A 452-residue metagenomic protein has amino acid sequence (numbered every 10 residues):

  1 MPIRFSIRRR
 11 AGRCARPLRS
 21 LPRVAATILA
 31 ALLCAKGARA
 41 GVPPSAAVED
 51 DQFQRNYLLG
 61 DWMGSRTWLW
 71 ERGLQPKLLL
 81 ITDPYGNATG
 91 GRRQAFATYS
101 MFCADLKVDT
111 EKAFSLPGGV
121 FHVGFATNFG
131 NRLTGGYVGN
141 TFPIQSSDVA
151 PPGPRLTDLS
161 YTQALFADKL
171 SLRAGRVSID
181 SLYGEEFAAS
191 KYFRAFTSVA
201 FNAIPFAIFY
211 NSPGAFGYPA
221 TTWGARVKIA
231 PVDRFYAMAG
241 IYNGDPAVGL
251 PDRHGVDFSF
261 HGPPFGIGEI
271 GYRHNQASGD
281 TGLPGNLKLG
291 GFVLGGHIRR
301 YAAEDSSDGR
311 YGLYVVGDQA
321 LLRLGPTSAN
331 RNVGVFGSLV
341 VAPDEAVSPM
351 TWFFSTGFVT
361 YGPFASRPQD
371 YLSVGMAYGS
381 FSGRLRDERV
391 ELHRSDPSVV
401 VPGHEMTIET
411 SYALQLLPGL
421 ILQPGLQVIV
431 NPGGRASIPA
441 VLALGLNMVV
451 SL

Functional and structural regions predicted by a protein language model:
P2-R8, I28-L29, L33-D83, N87 (+2 more regions): N-terminal periplasmic/intermembrane-space "pro-region" immediately following the signal or transit peptide
G60-P76, D109-F121, F166-K169, R234 (+4 more regions): Short loop/turn motifs that connect adjacent beta-strands in outer-membrane beta-barrel proteins
T82-G86, F125-N131, R176-S181, I241-D245 (+7 more regions): Transmembrane beta-strands of outer-membrane beta-barrel pores
R92-T98, V149-P151, A215-G217, V256-G262 (+4 more regions): Replace "Gram-negative outer membrane beta-barrel proteins" with "bacterial and organellar outer membrane beta-barrel
A95-N211, A215-G244, S348-S355, T360-E388: Outer membrane beta-barrel
I204-P343, P349, T360: Signature for the C-terminal beta-barrel architecture of outer-membrane proteins
D252-D257, E269-G271, G290-S307, R323 (+4 more regions): Outer membrane beta-barrel transmembrane domains
A440-L452: Outer-membrane beta-barrel "beta-signal"
